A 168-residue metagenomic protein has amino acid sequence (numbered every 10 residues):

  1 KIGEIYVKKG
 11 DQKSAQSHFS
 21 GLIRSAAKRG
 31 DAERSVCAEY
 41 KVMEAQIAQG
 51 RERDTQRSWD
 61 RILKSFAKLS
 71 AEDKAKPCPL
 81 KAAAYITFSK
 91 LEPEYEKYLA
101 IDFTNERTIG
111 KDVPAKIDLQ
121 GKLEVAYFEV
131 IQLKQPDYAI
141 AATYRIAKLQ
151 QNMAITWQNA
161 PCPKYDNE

Functional and structural regions predicted by a protein language model:
K1-E168: Acidic, polar-rich low-complexity tracts and alpha-helical solenoid repeat scaffolds
